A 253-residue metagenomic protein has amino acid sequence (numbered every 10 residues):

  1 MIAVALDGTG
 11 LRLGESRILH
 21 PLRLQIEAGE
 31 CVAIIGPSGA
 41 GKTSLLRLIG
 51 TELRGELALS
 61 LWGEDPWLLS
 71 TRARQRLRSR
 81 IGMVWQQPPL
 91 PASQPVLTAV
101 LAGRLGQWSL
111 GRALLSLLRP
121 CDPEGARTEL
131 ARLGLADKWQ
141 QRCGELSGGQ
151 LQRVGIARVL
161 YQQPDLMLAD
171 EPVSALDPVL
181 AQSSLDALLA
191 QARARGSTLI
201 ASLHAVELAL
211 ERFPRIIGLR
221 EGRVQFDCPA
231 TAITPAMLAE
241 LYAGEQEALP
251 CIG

Functional and structural regions predicted by a protein language model:
G50: Helix-to-loop junction immediately C-terminal to a conserved catalytic motif
A58-R76: ABC ATPase NBD Q-loop/coupling interface
R112-K138: Conserved ABC ATPase "signature" region
R142-L146, Q150: Conserved ABC ATPase signature
M167-D170: Catalytic Walker B motif of ABC-type/P-loop ATPase nucleotide-binding domains
P178-L180: Helix N-cap at the start of a conserved alpha-helix in ABC-type nucleotide-binding domains
L203-H204: H-loop/switch region of ABC-family ATPase nucleotide-binding domains
